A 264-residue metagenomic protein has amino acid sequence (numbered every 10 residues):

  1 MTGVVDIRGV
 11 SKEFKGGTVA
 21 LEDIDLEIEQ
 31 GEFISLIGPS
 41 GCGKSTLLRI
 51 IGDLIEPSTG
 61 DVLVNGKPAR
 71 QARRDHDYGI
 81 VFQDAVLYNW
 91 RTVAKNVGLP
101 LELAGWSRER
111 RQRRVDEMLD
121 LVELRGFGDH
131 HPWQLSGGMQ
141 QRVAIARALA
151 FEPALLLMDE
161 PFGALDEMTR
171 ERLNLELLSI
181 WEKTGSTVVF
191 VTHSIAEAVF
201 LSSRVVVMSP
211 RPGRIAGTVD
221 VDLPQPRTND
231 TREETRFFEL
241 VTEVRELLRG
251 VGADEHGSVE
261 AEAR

Functional and structural regions predicted by a protein language model:
I37-P39: The feature captures the beta-strand-to-loop junction immediately N-terminal to the Walker
G52: Helix-to-loop junction immediately C-terminal to a conserved catalytic motif
G60-P68: Conserved ABC transporter NBD signature motif
K67-D84, L103, R108-Q112, N229-E234: ABC ATPase NBD coupling module
R91-G98: Short coil-to-helix segment of the ABC ATPase nucleotide-binding domain corresponding to the Q-loop/switch region
E102, E109-F127, S179: Conserved ABC ATPase "signature" region
H130-W133, F151: Conserved signature/switch motifs of ABC ATPase nucleotide-binding domains
